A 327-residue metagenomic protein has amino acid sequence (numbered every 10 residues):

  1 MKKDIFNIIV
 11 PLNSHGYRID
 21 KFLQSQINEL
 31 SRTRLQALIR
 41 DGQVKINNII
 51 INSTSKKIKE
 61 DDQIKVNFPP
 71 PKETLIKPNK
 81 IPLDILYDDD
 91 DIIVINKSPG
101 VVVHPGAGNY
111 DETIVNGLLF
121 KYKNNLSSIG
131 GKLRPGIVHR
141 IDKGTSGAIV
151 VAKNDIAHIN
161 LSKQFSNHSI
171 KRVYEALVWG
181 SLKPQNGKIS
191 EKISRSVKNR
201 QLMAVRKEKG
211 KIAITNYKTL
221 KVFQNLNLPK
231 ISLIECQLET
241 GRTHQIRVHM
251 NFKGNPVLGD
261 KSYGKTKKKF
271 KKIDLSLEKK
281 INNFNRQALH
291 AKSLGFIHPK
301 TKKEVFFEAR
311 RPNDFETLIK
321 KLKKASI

Functional and structural regions predicted by a protein language model:
K2-I327: RNA pseudouridine synthases
